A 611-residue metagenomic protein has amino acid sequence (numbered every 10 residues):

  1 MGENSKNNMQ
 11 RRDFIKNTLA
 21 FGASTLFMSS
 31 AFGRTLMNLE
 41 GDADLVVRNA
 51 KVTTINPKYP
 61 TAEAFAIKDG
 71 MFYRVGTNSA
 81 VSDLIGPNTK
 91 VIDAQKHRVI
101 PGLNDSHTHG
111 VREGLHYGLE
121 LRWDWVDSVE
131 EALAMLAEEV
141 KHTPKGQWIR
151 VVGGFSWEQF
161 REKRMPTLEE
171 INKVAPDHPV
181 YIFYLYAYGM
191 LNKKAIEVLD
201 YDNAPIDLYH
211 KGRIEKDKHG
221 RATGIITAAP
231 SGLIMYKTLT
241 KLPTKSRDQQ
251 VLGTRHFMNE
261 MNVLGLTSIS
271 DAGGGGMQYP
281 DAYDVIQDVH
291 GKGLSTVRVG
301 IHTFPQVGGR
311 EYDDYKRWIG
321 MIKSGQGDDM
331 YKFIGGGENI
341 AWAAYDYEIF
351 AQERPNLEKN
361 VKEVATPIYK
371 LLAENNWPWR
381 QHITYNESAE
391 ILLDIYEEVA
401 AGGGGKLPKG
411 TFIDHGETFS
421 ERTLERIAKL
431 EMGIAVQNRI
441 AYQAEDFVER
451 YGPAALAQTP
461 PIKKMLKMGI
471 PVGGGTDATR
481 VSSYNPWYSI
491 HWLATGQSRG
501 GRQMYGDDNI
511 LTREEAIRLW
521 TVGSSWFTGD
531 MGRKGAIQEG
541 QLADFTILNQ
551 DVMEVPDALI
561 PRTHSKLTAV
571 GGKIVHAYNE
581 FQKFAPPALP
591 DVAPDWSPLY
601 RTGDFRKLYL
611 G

Functional and structural regions predicted by a protein language model:
M1-I85, D127-P144, L191, V251-V263 (+3 more regions): Active-site microenvironment of metallo-dependent hydrolases
D42-R48, T53, P57-I319, I334-S388 (+7 more regions): Divalent metal-binding segments
T108, M432-M465, P486-S498: Flexible glycine/proline-rich, aromatic-decorated loop/lid segments
K193, Y279-Y283, S388-E397, A444-R450 (+1 more regions): Histidine/acidic-residue-rich catalytic or RNA/ligand-binding cores of hydrolases and nuclease-related proteins
M321-D328, I427-K429: Acidic (Asp/Glu)-rich catalytic clusters
M330-A341, M432-I440: Non-cysteine beta-strand/loop elements that form the S-adenosyl-L-methionine
W377-E387, M465-S489: Short acidic/histidine-rich active-site segments
A428-A435, G469-P471: Glycine-enriched alpha-helix->loop->beta-strand junction motifs that scaffold or abut catalytic
